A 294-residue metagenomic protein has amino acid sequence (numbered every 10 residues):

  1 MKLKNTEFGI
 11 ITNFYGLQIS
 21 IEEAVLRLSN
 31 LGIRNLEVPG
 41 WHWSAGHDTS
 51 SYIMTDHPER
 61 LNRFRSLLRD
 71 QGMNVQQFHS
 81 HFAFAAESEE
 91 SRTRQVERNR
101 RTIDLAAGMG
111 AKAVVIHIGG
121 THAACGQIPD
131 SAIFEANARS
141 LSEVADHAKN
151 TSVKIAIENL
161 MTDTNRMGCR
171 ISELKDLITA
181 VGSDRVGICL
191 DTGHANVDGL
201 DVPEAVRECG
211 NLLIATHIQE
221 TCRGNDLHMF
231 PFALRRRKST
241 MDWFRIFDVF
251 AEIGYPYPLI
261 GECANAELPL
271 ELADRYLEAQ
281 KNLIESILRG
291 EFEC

Functional and structural regions predicted by a protein language model:
M1-G9, Q18-N35, R63, R69 (+2 more regions): Histidine-acidic metal/acid-base catalytic patches
M1-I11, V75-A86, I118-C125: N-terminal small/glycine-rich loop or linker at the start of catalytic domains across soluble metabolic enzymes
F14-G16, G40-H42, F82-F84, G120-H122 (+4 more regions): Active-site-proximal loop/turn and secondary-structure-junction residues that shape catalytic pockets, frequently
L31, E37-H47, M73-F82, H117-G119 (+1 more regions): Short, conserved active-site loops that position catalytic residues or coordinate cofactors/metal ions across diverse
E37, Q77, V115, A156 (+2 more regions): Conserved beta-strand positions in the central sheet of alpha/beta enzyme cores
E37-R63, A124: Glycine-rich, proline-tolerant flexible connector loops at the mouths of alpha/beta enzymes
T49-T55, R92, D130-A132, M229-R236: Short glycine-enriched, charge-decorated loop/helix-capping segments at active-site entrances that position
N62-Q71, F84-G187, F244, E271 (+1 more regions): Active-site acidic/histidine proton-transfer and metal-coordination neighborhood in alpha/beta enzyme cores
